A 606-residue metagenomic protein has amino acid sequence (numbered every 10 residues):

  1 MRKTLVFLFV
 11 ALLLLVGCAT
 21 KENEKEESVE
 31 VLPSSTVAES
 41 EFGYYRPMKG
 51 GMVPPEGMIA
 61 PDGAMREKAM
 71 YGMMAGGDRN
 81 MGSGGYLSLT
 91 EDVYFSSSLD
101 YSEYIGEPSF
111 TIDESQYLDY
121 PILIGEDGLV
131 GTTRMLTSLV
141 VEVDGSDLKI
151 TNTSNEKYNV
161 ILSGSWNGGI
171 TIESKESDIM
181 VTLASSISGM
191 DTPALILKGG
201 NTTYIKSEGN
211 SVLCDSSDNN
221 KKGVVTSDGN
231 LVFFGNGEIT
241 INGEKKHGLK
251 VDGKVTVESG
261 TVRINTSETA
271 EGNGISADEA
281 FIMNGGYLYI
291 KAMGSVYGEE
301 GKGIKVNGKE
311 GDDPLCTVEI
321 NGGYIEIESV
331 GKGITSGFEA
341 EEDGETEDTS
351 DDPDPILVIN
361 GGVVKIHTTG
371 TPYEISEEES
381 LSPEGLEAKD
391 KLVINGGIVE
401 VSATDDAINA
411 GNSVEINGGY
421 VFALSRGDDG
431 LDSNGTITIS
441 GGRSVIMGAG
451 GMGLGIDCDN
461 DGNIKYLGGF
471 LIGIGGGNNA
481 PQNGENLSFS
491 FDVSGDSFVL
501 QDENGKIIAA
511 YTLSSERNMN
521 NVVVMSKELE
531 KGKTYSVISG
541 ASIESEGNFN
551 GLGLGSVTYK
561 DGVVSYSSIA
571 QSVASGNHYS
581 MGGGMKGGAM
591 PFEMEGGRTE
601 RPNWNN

Functional and structural regions predicted by a protein language model:
M1-F9: Positively charged n-region of N-terminal signal peptides that target proteins for export
L14-G17: C-terminal motif of bacterial Sec signal peptides marking the signal peptidase cleavage site
A19-E26, E30-P33, V37-M52, M65 (+1 more regions): A composition-driven surface/loop motif
